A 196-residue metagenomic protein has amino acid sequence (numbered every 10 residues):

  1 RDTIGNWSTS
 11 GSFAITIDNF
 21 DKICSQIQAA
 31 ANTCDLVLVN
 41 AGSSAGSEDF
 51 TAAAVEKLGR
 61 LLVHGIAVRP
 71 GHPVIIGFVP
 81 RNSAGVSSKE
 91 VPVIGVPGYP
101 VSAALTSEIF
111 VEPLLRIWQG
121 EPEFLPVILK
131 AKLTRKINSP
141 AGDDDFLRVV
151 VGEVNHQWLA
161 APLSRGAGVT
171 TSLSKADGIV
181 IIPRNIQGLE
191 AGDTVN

Functional and structural regions predicted by a protein language model:
R1-V39: Phosphate-binding glycine-rich loops and their immediate beta-loop-alpha structural context
T9-F13, A41, G120-V127: Flexible, glycine/charged-enriched surface loops at secondary-structure junctions
T16-I17, S44, V68, P80: Residue-level "edge-of-site" marker
I23-S25, D49-A52, F78, L105-T106: Short acidic, glycine/serine/threonine-rich loops at helix termini
N40-A41, R135: Short glycine-centered, acidic/aromatic-flanked micro-motifs in structured strand/loop junctions that mark active-site
G42-E48, G98: Short glycine-rich anion-binding loops that position phosphate/pyrophosphate groups of nucleotides and phosphorylated
G46-G59: Short Gly/Thr/Asp-enriched flexible loops that form oxyanion-binding sites at enzyme active sites
E56-N196: Flexible glycine/proline-rich
